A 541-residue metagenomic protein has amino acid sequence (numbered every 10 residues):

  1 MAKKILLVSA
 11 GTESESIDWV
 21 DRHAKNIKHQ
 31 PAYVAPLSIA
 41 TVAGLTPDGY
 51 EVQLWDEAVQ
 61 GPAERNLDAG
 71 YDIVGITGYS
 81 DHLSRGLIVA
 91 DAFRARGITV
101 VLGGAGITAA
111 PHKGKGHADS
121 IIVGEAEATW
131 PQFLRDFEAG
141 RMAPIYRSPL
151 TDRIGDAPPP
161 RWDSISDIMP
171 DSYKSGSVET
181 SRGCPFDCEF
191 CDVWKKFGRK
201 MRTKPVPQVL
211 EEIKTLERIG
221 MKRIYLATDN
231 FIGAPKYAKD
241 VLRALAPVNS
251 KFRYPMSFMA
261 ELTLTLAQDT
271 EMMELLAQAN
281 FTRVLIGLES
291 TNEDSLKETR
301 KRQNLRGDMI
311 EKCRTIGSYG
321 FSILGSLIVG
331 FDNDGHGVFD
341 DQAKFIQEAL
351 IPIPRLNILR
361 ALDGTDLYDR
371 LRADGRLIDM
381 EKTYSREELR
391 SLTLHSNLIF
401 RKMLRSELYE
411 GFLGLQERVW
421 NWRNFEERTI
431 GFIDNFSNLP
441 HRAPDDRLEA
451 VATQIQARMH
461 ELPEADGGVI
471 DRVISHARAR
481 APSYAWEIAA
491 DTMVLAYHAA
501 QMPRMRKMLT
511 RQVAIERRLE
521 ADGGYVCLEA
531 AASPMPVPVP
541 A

Functional and structural regions predicted by a protein language model:
A2-L7, S14, K28, E51 (+4 more regions): Radical SAM enzyme core and accessory elements
A2-M221: Acidic, low-complexity intrinsically disordered segments
L7, I76, V123, L226-T228 (+2 more regions): Conserved beta-strand positions
G11-E13, V59-Q60, Y79-L83, G106-T108 (+10 more regions): Short, solvent-exposed loop/turn segments at secondary-structure junctions
E13-D21, A109-K113, A234-K236, D294-T299 (+4 more regions): Flexible glycine/acidic-rich beta-alpha junction loops that bind and position SAM and/or redox cofactors in anaerobic
T41-L45, T315, G414: Amphipathic alpha-helical segments that form well-ordered structural scaffolds and often line/cohere around active
K113-Q132, L275-R283, A343-L356: Structural recognition of alpha->loop->beta junctions
P158-L324, V329-K344: Radical SAM [4Fe-4S] cluster-binding motif and immediate context
